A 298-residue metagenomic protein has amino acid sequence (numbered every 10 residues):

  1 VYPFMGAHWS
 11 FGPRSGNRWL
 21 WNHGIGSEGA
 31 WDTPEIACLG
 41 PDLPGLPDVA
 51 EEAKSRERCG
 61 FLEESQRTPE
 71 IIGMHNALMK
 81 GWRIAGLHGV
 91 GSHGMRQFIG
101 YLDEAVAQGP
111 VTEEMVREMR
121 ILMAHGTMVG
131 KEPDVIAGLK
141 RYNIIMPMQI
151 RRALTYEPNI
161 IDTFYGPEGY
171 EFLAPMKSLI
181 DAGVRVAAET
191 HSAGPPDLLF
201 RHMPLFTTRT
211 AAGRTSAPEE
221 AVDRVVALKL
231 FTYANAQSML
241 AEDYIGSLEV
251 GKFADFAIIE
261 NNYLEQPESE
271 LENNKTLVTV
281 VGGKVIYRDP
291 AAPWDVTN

Functional and structural regions predicted by a protein language model:
V1-R96, G100, V135-I145, R151: Metal-coordinating catalytic core of metallo-dependent amide/deamination hydrolases
G6, I25-D32, G126, I259-N262 (+1 more regions): Structured loops at beta-to-helix junctions and adjacent beta-edge loops in soluble globular domains
H8, H125-E132: Active-site glycine- and acidic-residue-rich loops that bind and position anionic ligands or nucleotide-like cofactors
K54-S65, H125, I160-G169: The substrate-binding groove and active-site-proximal loops of carbohydrate-active enzymes, especially glycoside
N76-G86, G91-I121, M128, K140-V285: His/Asp/Glu-enriched, well-ordered alpha-helical/loop segment that forms or immediately abuts the divalent-metal
P133, P267, D289: Glycine/Thr-rich phosphate-binding loops of Rossmann-like dinucleotide-binding domains
P133-D134, L173: Alpha-helical scaffolding within the catalytic cores of extracellular/periplasmic polymer-degrading hydrolases
D289-N298: Extracellular/periplasmic ectodomains of large secreted or surface enzymes and adhesion receptors
